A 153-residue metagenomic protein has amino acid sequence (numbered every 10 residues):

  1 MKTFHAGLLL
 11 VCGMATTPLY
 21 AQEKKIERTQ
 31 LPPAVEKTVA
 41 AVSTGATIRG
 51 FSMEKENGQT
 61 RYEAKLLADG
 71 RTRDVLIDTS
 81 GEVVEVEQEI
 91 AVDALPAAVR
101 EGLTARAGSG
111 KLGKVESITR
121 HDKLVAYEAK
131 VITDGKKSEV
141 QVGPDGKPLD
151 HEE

Functional and structural regions predicted by a protein language model:
K2-V11, T17-E153: Long, terminal "pre-/pro-" and other extracytoplasmic accessory regions that lie outside the mature folded/catalytic
